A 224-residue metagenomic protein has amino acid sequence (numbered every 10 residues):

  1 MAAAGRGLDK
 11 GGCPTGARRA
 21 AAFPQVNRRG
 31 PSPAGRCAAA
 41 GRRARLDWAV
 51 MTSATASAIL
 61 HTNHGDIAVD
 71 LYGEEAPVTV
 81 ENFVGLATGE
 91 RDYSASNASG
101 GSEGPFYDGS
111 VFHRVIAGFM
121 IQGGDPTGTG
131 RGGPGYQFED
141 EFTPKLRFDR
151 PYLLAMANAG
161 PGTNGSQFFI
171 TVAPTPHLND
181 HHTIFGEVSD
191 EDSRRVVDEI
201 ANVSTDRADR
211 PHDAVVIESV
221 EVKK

Functional and structural regions predicted by a protein language model:
M1-R45: Compositionally biased, low-complexity flexible segments
N27, P33-C37, G41-K224: Cyclophilin-like peptidyl-prolyl cis-trans isomerases
